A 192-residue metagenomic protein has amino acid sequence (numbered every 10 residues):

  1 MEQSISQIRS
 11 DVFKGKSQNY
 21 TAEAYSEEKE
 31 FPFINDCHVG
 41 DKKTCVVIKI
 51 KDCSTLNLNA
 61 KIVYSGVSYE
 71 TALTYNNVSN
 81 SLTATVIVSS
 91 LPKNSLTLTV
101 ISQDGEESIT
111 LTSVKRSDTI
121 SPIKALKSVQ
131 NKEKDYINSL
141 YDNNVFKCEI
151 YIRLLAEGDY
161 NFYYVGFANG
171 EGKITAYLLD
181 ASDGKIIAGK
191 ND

Functional and structural regions predicted by a protein language model:
E2-S54: Extracellular ectodomain segments of secreted/surface proteins
R9, N19-T21, V47-I48, D52-S68 (+1 more regions): Short, non-transmembrane alpha-helical segments in secretory-pathway proteins
K51-C53, Q103, G166-G172: Short, flexible beta-strand-to-coil junctions
A60, L91-G105: Short, aromatic- and glycine-rich surface loops/edge beta-strands on solvent-exposed regions
G66-T74, E106-S108, I187: Surface-exposed loop/edge segments in extracytoplasmic proteins
Y69-T85: Aromatic sugar-binding surface patches on proteins that engage polysaccharides or sugar-phosphate polymers
A84-V88, D142-S182, K190: Exposed beta-strand-loop-beta-strand "reactive/processing" segments of non-cytosolic proteins
G105-R116, Y177, G189-K190: Edge beta-strands of extracellular beta-sandwich domains
